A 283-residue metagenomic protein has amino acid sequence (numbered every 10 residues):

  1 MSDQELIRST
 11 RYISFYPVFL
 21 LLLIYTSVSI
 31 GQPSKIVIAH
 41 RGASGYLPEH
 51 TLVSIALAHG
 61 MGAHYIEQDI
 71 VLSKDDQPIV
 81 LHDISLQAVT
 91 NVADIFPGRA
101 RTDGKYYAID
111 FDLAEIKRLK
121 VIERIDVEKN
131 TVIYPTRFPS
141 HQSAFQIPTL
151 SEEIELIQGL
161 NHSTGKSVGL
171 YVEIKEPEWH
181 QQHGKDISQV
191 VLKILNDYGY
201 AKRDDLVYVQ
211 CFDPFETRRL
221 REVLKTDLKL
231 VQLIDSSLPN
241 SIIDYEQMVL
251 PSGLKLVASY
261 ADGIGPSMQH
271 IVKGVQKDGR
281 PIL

Functional and structural regions predicted by a protein language model:
M1-S2, Y25-S27: Short intrinsically disordered, low-complexity coil segments enriched in acidic
M1-Y12: N-terminal secretory signal peptides that target proteins for export/translocation
R11-S14, S44: Sequence-pattern detector for short linear motifs and compositional/periodic biases rather than a specific fold
Y16-Y25: Bacterial N-terminal signal peptides
V28-L283: Phosphate-group recognition and catalysis centered on beta-loop-alpha active-site segments
